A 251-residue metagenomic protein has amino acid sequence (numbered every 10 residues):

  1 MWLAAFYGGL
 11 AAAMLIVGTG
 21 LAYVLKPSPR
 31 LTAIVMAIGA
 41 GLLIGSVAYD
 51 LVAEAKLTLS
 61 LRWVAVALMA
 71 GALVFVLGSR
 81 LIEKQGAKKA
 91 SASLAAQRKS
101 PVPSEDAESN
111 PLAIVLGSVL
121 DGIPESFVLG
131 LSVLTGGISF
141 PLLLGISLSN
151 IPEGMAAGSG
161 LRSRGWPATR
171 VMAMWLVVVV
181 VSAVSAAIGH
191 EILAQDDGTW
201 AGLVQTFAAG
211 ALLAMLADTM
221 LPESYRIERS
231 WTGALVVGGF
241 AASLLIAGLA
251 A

Functional and structural regions predicted by a protein language model:
M1-A251: Intrinsically disordered, metal-sensing/regulatory segments
